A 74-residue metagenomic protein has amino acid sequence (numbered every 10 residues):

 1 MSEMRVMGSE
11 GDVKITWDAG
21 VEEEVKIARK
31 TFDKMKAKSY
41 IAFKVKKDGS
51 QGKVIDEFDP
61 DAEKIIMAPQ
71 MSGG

Functional and structural regions predicted by a protein language model:
M1-S72: Ubiquitin-like/PB1-type beta-grasp interaction modules and other compact soluble beta-rich domains
